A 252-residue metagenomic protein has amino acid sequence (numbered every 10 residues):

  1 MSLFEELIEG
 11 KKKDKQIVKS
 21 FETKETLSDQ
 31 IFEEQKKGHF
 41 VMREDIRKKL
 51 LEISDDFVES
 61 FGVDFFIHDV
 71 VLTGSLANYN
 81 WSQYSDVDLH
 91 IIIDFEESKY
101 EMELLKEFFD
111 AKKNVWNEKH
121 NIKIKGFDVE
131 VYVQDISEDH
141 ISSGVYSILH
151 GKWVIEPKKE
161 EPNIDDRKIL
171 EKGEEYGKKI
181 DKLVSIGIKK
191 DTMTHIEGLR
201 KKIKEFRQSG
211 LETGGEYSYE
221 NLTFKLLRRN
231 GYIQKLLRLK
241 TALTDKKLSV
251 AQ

Functional and structural regions predicted by a protein language model:
M1-K11, K19: Proteolytic processing junctions in secreted/extracellular precursors, especially proprotein convertase/trypsin-like
K13-S85, I93-Q252: Catalytic core of pol beta-like nucleotidyltransferases
